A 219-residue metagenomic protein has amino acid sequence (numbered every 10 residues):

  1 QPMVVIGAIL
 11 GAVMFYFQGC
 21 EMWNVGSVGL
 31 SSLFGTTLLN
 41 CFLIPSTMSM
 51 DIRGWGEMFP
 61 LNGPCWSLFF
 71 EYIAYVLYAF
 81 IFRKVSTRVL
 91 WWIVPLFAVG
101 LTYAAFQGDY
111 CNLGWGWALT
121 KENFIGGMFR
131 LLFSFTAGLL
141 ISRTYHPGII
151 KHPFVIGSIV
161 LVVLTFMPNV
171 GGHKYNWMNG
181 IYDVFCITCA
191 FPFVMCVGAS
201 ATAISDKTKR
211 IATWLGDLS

Functional and structural regions predicted by a protein language model:
Q1-V4, S219: Structural motif
M3-F70, G100-W115, K121, F185-A199: Membrane-interface helix-loop-helix regions
V5, I9, V13, V76-F80 (+4 more regions): Generic alpha-helical transmembrane segments of integral inner-membrane proteins, especially permease/transport modules
G7, V89-D109, G157-T165: Small-polar-interrupted transmembrane alpha-helices in polytopic inner-membrane proteins
M48-W55, I81-V85, G114-S219: Alpha-helical transmembrane segments in multi-pass integral membrane proteins
E57-F82, L131-F133: Function-critical hydrophobic alpha-helical transmembrane segments in multi-pass membrane proteins
